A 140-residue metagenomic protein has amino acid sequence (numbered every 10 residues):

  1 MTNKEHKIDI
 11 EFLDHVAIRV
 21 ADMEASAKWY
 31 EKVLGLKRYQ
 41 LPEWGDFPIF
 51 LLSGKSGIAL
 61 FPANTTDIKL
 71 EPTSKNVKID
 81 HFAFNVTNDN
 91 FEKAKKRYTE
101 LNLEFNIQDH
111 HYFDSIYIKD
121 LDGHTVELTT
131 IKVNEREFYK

Functional and structural regions predicted by a protein language model:
M1-D9, F50, K95-K140: Vicinal oxygen chelate
T2-E5, D67-P72: Short beta-strand/turn micro-motifs at beta-sheet edges
F12-A21, I49-L52, E71-R97, D114-K119 (+1 more regions): Vicinal oxygen chelate
R19-N64: Core segments of cupin and vicinal oxygen chelate
A25-K28, K32, E92-E100: Replace "anionic and nucleotidyl ligands
E43-W44, N64-T66, D89, D109-Y112: Short beta->alpha connector loops
P62-T66, I131-K132: Acetyl-CoA-dependent GNAT
